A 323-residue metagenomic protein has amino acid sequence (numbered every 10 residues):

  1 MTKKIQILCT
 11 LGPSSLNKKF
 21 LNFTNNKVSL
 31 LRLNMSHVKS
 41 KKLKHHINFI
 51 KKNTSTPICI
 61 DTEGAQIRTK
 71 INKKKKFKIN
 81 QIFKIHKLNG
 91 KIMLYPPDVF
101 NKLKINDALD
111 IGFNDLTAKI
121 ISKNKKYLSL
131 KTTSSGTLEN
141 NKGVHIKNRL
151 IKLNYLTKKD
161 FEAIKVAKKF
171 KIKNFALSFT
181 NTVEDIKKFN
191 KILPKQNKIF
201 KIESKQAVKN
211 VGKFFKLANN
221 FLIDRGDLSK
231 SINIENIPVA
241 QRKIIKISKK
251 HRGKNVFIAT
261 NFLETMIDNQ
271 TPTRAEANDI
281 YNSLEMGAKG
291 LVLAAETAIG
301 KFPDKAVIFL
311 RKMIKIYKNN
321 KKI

Functional and structural regions predicted by a protein language model:
M1-I323: Non-catalytic helical/linker scaffolds that mediate oligomerization, partner binding, and domain coupling around large
